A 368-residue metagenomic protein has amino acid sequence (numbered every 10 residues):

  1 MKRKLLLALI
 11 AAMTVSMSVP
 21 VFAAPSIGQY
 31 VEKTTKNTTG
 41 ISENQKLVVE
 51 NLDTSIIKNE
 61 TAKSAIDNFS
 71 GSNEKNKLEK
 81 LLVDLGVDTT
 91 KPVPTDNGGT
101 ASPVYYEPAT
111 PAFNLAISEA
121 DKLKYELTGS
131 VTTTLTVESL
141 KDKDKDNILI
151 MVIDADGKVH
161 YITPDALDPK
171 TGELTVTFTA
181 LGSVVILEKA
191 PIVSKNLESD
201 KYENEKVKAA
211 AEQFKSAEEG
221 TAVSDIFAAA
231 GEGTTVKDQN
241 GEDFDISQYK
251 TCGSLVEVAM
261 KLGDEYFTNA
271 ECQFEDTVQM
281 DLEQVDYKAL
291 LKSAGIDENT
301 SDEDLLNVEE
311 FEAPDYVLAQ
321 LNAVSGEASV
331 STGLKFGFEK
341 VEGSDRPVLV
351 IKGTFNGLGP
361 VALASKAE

Functional and structural regions predicted by a protein language model:
K2-R3, P20-P111, K122-N147, L187-D315 (+3 more regions): Feature for mature exported/ectodomain regions
R3-I10: Sec-dependent signal peptide recognition, specifically the positively charged N-region followed immediately by
I10-S16: Bacterial N-terminal signal peptides
Y106, F113-D121, G172-T179, V256-K261 (+2 more regions): Generic recognition of long tandem-repeat/solenoid scaffolds
Y125, L167-K170, F338-G343: Short proline/glycine- and polar residue-rich coil/turn motifs
G157-P164, S325-G333: Surface-exposed loop/edge segments in extracytoplasmic proteins
T175-S194, D345-E368: C-terminal beta-strand-rich structural cap/linker in extracellular carbohydrate-active enzymes
